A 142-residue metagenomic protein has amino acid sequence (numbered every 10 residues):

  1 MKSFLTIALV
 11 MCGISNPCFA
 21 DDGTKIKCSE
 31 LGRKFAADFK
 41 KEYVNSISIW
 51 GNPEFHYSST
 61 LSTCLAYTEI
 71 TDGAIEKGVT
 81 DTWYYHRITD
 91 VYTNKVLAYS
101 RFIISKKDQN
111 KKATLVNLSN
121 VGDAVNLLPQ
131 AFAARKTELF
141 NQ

Functional and structural regions predicted by a protein language model:
F4-I14: Sec-dependent N-terminal signal peptides
N16-A20: Sec/Tat signal peptide C-region and signal peptidase I cleavage site
D21-T68: N-terminal secretory signal peptides
I49-I103: Mature extracytoplasmic domains of secretory-pathway proteins
A98-Q142: Low-complexity intrinsically disordered segments
